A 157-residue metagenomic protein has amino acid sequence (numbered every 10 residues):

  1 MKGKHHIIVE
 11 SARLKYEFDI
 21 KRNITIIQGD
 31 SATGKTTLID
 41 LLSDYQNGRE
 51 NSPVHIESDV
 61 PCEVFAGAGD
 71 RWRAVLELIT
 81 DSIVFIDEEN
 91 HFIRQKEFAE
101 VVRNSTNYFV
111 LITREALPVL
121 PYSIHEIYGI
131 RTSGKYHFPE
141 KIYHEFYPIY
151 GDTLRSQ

Functional and structural regions predicted by a protein language model:
M1-Y16, H137-T153: N-terminal pre-Walker A segment at the start of P-loop NTPase domains
S31: The conserved Walker
K35: Conserved lysine of the Walker
L38-D40: Post-Walker A alpha-helix
D44-H55: Post-Walker A helix-loop "phosphate-sensing" segment adjacent to the P-loop in P-loop NTPases
G67-K96: Conserved P-loop NTPase "ATPase switch" module shared by AAA+ and STAND
V102-R131: Sensor-1/coupling segment of RecA-like P-loop NTPase cores
P121-Y147: A short helix-turn-beta junction within AAA+ P-loop NTPase domains corresponding to the substrate/partner-engaging
